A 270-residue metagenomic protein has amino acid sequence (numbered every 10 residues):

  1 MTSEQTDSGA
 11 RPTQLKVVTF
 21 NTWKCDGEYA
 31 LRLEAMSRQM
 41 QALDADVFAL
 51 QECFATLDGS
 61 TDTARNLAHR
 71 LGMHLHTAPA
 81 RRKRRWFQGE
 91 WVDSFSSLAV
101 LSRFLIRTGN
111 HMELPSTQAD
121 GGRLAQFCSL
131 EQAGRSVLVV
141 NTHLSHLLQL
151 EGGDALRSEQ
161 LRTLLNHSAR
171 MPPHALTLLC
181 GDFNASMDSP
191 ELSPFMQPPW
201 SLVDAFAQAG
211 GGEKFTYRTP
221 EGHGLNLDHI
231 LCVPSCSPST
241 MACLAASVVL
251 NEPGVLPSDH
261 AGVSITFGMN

Functional and structural regions predicted by a protein language model:
M1-V47, G59, H69, H74-N270: Active-site regions of metal-assisted phosphoester/phosphodiester hydrolases, unifying DNase/endonuclease modules
E52-C53: N-terminal carbohydrate-binding/catalytic regions of secreted carbohydrate-active enzymes
T56, D62-A64: Membrane-embedded segments
